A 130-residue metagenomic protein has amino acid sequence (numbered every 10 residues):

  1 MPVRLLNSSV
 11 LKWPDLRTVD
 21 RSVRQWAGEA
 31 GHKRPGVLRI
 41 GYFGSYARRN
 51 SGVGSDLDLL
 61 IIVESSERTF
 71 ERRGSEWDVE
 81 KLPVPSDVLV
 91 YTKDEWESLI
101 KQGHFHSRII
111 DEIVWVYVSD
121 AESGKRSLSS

Functional and structural regions predicted by a protein language model:
M1-R39, A47-G54, V63-S130: Catalytic core of pol beta-like nucleotidyltransferases
L59-I61: Short beta-strand->loop micro-motif that forms the acidic, two-metal-ion catalytic signature in nucleotide-processing
